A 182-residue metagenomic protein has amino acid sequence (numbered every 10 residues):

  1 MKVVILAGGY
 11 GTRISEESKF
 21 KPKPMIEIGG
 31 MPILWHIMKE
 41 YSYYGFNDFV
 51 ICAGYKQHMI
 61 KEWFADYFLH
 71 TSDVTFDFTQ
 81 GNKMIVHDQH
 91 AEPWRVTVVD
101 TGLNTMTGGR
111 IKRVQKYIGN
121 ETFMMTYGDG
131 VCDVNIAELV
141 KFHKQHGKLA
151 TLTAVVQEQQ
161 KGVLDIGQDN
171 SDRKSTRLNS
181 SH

Functional and structural regions predicted by a protein language model:
M1-D66: N-terminal glycine-rich phosphate-binding loop and ensuing alpha1 helix
F64, C132-R177: Conserved core of the sugar-phosphate nucleotidyltransferase
A65-W94: Short mixed-charge
T101-G102, Y127-G128: Short acidic donor-binding/metal-coordinating loop in glycosyltransferase active sites
T105, G130-D133: A short, conserved beta-strand element in the Rossmann-like catalytic core that flanks the donor/metal-binding loop
T105-R113: Glycine-rich, basic loop-to-helix element that forms the pyrophosphate-binding segment of sugar-nucleotide handling
F123-M124: Short aromatic/hydrophobic "clamp" motif used to bind/position activated sugar donors
L178-H182: Positively charged, low-complexity/disordered segments
